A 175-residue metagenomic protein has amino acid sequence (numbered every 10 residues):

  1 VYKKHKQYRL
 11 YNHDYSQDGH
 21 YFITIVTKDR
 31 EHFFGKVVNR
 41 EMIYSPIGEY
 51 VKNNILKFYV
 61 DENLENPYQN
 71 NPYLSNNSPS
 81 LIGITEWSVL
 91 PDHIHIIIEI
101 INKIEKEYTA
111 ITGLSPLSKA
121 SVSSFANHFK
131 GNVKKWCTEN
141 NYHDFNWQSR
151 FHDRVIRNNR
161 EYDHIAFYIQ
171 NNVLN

Functional and structural regions predicted by a protein language model:
V1-N175: Short catalytic/metal-binding and nucleic-acid-binding patches
